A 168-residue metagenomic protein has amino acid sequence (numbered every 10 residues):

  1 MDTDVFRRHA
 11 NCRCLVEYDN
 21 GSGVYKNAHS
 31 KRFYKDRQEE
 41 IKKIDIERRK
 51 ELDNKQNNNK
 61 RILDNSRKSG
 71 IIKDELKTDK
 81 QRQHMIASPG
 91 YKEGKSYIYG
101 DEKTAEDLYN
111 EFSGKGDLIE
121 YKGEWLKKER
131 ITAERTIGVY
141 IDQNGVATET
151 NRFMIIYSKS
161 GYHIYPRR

Functional and structural regions predicted by a protein language model:
M1, K60-R168: Functional cores of ribonucleases/endoribonucleases
M1-S69, V139-R168: Activation/maturation switch segments at domain boundaries
